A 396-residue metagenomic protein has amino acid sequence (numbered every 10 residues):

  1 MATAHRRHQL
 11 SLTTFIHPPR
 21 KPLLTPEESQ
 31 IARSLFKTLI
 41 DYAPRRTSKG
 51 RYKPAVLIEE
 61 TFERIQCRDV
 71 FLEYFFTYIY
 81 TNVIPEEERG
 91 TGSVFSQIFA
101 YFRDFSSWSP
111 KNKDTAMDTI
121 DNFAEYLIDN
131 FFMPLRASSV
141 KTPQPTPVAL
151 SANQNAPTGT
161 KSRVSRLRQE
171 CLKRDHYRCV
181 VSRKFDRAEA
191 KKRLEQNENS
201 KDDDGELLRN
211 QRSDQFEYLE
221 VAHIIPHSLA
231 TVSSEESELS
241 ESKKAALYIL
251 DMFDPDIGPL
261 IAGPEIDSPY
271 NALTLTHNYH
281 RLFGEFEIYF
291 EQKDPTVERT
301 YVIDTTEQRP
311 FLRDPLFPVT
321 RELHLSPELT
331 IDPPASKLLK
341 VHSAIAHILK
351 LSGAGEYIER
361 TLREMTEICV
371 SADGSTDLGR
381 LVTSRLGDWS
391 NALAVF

Functional and structural regions predicted by a protein language model:
M1-E220, P226-S234, S240, A246-L247 (+1 more regions): Mixed-charge, low-complexity interaction segments
N153-Q154, G159, E206, D254-D256 (+2 more regions): Mixed-charge, polar/low-complexity N-terminal
C171, R187, M252, L260 (+1 more regions): Short Cys/His-centered divalent metal-binding micro-motifs
E235-A262: Surface-exposed acidic, glycine/proline-enriched linker/cap segments that occur as 15-30-residue helix-coil
